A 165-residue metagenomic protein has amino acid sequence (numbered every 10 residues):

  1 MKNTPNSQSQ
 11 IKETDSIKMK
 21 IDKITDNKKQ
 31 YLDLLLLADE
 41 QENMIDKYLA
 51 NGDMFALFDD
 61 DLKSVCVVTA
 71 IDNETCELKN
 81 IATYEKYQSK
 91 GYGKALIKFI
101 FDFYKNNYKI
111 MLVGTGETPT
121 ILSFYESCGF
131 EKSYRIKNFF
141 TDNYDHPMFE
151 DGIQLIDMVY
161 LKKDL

Functional and structural regions predicted by a protein language model:
I11-M44: Short amphipathic alpha-helix that is part of the acyltransferase structural core
G52, L155-Y160: Short hydrophobic/aromatic beta-strand or adjacent loop that forms the aromatic wall/cage of a ligand/substrate-binding
A56, D61-A70, E74-A82: Conserved beta-strand in the GNAT
I81-Q88, G116: A short, internal acetyl-CoA/4′-phosphopantetheine-binding micro-motif in the GNAT/acyltransferase core
Y87, G91-F99: Conserved acetyl-CoA pyrophosphate-binding loop and the N-cap/start of the following alpha-helix in GNAT-like
Y104-G116: Conserved GNAT acetyl-CoA-binding A-motif
L112-G114, E126, E131-G152: Conserved catalytic-core motifs of GNAT/GCN5-like acyltransferases
